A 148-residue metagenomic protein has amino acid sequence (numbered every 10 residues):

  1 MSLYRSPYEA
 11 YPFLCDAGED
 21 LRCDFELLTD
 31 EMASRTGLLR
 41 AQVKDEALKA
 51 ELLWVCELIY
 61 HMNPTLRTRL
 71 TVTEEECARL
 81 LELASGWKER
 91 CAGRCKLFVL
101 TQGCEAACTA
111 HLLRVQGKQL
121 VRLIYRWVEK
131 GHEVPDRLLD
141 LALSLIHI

Functional and structural regions predicted by a protein language model:
M1-I146: Phosphate/pyrophosphate-binding loop motifs in nucleotide- or prenyl diphosphate-using proteins
